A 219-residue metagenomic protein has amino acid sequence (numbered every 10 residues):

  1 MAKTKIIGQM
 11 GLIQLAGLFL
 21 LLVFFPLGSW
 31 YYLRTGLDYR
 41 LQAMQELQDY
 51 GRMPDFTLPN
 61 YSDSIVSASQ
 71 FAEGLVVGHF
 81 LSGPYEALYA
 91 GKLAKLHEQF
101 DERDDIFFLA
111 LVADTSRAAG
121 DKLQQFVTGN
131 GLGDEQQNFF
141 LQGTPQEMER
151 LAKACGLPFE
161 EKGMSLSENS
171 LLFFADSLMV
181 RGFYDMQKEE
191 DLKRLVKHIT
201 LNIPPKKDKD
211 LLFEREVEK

Functional and structural regions predicted by a protein language model:
M1-T57: N-terminal targeting signals for export/organelle localization
A2, I6, F107, G120-D121 (+1 more regions): Eukaryotic scaffold repeat domains enriched in small/polar residues
E46-F80: Short extracytoplasmic
V66-L96, F108-L111: Short active-site neighborhood of thiol/selenol oxidoreductases, capturing the structured segment around
L88-L151: Structural microenvironment flanking redox-active thiols in thiol-disulfide oxidoreductases
Q137-N138, E149, K153-L172: Structural micro-motif
K162-K219: Thiol-/selenol-based redox modules, centered on thioredoxin-like and closely related oxidoreductase domains
